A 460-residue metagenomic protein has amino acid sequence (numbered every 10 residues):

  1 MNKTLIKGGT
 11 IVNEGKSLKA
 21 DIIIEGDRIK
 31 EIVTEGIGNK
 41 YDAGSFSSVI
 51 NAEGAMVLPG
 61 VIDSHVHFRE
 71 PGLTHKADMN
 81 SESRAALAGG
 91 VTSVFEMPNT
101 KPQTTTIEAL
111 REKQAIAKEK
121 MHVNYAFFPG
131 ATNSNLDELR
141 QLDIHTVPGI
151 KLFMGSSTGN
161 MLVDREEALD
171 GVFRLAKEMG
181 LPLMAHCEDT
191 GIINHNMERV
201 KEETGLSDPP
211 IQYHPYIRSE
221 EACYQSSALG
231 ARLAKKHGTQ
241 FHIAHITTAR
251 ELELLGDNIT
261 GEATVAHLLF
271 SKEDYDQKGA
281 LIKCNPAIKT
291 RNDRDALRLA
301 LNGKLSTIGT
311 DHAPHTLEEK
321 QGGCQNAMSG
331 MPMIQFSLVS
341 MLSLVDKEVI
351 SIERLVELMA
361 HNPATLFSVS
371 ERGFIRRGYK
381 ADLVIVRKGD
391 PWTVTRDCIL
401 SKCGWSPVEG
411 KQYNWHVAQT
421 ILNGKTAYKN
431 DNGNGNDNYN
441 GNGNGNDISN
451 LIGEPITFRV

Functional and structural regions predicted by a protein language model:
M1-D42: N-terminal metal-binding scaffold of metallo-dependent hydrolase/deaminase domains
G9, D27, G54, H65 (+14 more regions): Divalent metal-coordination and catalytic microenvironments
G38-L58: Active-site metal-binding motif and surrounding structural segment of the metallo-beta-lactamase
E53-K120: Metal-associated gating/positioning segment near the N- to mid-region
A115-A131: A glycine-rich helix N-cap at a beta->alpha junction
D137-I308: Histidine/acidic residue-rich metal-binding segments in metalloenzymes
D208-A228, R232-G238, L281, G303-T307 (+1 more regions): His/Asp/Glu-enriched, well-ordered alpha-helical/loop segment that forms or immediately abuts the divalent-metal
G323, R377-D431, G445-R459: C-terminal cap of metal-dependent C-N hydrolases
